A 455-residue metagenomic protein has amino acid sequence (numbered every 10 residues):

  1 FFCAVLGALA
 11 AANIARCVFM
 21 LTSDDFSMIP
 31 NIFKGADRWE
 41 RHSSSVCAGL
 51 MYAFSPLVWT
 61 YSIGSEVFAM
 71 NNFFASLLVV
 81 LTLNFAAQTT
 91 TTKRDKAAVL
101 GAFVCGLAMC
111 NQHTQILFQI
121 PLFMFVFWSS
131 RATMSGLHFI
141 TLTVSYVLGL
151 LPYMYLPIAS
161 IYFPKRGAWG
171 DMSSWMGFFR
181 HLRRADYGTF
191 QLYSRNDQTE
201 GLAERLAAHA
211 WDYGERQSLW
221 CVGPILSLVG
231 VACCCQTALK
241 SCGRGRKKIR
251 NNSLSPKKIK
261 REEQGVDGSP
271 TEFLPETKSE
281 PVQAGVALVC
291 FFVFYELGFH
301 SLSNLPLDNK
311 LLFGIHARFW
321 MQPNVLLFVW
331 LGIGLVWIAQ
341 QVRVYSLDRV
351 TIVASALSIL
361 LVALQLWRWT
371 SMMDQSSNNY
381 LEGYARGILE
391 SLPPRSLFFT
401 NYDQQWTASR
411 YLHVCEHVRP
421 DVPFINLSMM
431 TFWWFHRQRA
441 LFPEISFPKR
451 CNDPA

Functional and structural regions predicted by a protein language model:
F1-K34, S76-L81, V329-I333: Transmembrane-helix motifs of polytopic, lipid-linked glycan transferases
F2-V5, C47, M51, L100 (+2 more regions): Hydrophobic residues within alpha-helical transmembrane segments of multi-pass solute transporters/permease subunits
C3-M20, G49, S76, G106 (+5 more regions): Nucleo/cytoplasmic regulatory scaffolds in medium-to-very-large eukaryotic proteins
I14-F54, T89-K96, Y345-I359: Transmembrane-helix signature of polytopic, membrane-embedded enzymes that assemble or transfer cell-envelope glycans
C17-T22, S43-S45, W59, V79-A87 (+3 more regions): Hydrophobic/aromatic interaction determinants used to assemble and anchor large protein complexes
S23-W39, T92-K93, S241-T277: Intrinsically disordered, low-complexity domain-flanking/linker segments in eukaryotic proteins, enriched
G64-N72, N84-T89, K93-G101, C105-G245 (+1 more regions): ER/secretory pathway lumenal C-terminal domains and tails of membrane proteins involved in glycoprotein biogenesis
